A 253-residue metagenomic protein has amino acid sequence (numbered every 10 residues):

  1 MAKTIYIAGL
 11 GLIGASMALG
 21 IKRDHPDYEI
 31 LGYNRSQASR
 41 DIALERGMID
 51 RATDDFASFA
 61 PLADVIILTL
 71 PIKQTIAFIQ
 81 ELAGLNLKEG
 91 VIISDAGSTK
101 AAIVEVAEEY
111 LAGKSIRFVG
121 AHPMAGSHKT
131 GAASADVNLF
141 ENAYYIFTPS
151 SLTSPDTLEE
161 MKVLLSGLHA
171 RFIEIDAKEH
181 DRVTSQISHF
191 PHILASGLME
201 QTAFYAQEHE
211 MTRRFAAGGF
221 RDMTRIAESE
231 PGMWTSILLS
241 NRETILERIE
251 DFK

Functional and structural regions predicted by a protein language model:
M1-P61: NAD(P)+-binding Rossmann beta1-loop-alpha1 motif at the extreme N-terminus of oxidoreductases
T4, E29, R117, Y144 (+1 more regions): Residues at the starts of beta-strands that form the adenosine-phosphate
A38-S39, Q74, K100-I103: Conserved short alpha-helix immediately C-terminal to the canonical SAM/SAH-binding motif I of Rossmann-like
A57-L87, V91-I92, S98: Rossmann-like NAD(P)-binding element
Q80-A133: Rossmann-like NAD(P)(H) cofactor-binding subdomain of soluble oxidoreductases
L139-I226: Internal alpha-helical scaffold of NAD(P)-dependent oxidoreductase catalytic cores
E208-K253: Interdomain hinge/lid region at the active-site interface of Rossmann-like NAD(P)-dependent oxidoreductases
